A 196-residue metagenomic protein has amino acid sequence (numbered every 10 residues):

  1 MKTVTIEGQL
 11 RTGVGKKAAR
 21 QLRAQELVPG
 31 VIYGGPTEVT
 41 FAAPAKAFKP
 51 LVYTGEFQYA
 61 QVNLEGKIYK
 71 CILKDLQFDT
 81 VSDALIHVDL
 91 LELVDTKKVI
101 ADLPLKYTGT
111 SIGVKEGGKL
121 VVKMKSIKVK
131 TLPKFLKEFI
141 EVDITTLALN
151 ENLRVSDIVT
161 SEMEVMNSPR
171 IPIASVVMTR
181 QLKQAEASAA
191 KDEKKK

Functional and structural regions predicted by a protein language model:
M1-K196: Acidic, negatively charged sequence tracts
